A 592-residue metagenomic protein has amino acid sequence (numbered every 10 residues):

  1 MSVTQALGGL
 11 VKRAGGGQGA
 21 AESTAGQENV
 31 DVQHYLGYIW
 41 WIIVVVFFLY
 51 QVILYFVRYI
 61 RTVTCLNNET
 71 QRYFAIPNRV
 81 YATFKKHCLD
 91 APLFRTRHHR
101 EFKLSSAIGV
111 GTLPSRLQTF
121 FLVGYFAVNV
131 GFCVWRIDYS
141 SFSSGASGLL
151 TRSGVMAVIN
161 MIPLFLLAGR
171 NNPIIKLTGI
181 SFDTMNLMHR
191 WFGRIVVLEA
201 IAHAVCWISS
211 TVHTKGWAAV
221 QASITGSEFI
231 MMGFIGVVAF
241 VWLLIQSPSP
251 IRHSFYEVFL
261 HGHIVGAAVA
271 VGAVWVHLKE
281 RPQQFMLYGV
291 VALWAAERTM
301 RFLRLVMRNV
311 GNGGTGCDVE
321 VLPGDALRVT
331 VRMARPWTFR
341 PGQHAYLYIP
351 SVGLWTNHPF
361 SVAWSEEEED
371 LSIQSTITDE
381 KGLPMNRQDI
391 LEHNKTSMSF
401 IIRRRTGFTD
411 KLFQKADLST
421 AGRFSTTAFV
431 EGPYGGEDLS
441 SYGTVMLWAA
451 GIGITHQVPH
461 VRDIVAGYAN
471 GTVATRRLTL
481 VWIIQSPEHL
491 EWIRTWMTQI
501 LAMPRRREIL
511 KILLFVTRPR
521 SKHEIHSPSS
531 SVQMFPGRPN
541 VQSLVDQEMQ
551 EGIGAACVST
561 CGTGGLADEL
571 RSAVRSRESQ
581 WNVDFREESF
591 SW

Functional and structural regions predicted by a protein language model:
M1-L7, Y59-K103, P336, E367-S399 (+6 more regions): Intrinsically disordered, low-complexity terminal tails of fungal membrane proteins
V3-Y139, S143: Extreme N-terminal flexible tails
L7-A25, A268, L391-K395, F400 (+5 more regions): Reductase modules of NAD(P)H-dependent flavoproteins
V32-L36, D90, F94-T299: Membrane-embedded alpha-helical bundles of multi-pass integral membrane proteins
V45-N68, L166-I174, P248-R252, A295-G313 (+2 more regions): Transmembrane-helix exit/juxtamembrane "anchor" motif
V63-T70, G154-V155, D183-V205, A450-V481 (+1 more regions): Classical protein tyrosine phosphatase
F240, L244, P248, R252 (+6 more regions): Membrane-proximal cytosolic interface modules of multi-pass membrane proteins
T315-R423, Q485, T517: Ferredoxin-reductase
